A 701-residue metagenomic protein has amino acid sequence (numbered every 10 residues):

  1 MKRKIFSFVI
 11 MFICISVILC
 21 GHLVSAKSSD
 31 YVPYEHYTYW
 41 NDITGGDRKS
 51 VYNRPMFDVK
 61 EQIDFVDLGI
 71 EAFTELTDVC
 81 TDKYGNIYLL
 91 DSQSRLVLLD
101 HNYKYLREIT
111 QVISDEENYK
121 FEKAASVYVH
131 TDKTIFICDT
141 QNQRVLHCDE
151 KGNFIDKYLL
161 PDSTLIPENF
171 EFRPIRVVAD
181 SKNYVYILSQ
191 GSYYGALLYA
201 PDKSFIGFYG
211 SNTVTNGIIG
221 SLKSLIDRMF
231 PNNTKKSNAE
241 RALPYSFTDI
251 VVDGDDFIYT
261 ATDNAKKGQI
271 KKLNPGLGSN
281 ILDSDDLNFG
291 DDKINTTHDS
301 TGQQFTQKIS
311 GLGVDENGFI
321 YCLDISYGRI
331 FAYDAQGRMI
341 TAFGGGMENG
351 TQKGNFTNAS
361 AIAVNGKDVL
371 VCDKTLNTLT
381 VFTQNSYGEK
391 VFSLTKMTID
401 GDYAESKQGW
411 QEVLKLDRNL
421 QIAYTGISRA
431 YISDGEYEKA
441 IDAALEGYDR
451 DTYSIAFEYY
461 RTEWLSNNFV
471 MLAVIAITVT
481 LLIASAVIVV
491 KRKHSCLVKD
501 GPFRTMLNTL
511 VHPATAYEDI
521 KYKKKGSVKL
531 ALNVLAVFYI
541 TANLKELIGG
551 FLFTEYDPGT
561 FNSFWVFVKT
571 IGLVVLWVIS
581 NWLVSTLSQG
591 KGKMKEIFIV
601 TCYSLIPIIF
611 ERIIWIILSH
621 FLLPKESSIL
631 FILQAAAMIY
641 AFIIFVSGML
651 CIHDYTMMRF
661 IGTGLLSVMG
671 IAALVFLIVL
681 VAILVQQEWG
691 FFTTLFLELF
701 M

Functional and structural regions predicted by a protein language model:
A26-Y431, G447, W464-L465, C496: Eukaryotic scaffold repeat domains enriched in small/polar residues
A423, A456-F457: TPR alpha-solenoid repeat register
I432-S454: TPR/TPR-like (Sel1-like) alpha-helical repeat modules
Y459-I477: Juxtamembrane/start-of-transmembrane alpha-helix segments at the extracytoplasmic/lumenal side of membrane anchors
V479-K493: Alpha-helical transmembrane segments
V498-K595: Selected alpha-helical membrane-embedding segments in polytopic membrane proteins
N543-K569, W615-M638, V675-M701: Membrane-helix interface segments in multi-pass membrane proteins
V578-V679: Hydrophobic alpha-helical transmembrane segments and adjacent short intramembrane/lumenal linkers of inner/organellar
